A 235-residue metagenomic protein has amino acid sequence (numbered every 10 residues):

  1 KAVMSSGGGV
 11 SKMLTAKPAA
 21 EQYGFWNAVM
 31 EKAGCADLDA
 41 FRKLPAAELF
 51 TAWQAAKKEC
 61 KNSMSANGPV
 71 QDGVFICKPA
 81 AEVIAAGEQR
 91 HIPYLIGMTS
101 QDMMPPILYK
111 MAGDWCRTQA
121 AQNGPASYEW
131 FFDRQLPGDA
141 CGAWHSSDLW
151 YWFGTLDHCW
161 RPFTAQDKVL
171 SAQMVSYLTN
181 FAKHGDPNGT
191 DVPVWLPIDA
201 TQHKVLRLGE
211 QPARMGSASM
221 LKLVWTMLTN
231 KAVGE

Functional and structural regions predicted by a protein language model:
K1, S5-T118: Substrate-access "cap/lid" subdomains that shape and gate the entrance to catalytic or ligand-binding pockets
G113, R117-E235: Mobile gating loops/cap/lid regions near enzyme active sites that modulate substrate access
